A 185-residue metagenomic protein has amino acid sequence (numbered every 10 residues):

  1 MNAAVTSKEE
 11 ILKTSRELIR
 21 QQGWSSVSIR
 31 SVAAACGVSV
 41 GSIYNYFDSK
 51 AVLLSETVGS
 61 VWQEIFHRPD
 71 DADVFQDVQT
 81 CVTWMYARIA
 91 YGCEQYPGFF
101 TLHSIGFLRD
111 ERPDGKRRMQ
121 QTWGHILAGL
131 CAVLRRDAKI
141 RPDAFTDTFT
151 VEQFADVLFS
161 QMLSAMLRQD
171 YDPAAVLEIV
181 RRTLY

Functional and structural regions predicted by a protein language model:
M1-T6, D143-F145: N-terminal intrinsically disordered/low-complexity leader segments
A4, D147-A155, D172-V176: Short amphipathic alpha-helix in the helical subdomain of ABC transporter nucleotide-binding domains
A4, E10, T14, L18-V52 (+1 more regions): Helix-turn-helix
S28, F66, G98-H103, P142-T146: Short, hydrophobic secondary-structure boundary micro-motifs
E56, D70-Q95, V151-A155, L177: Hydrophobic alpha-helical connector segments
G59-F66: Short, basic, alpha-helical segments at the C-terminal edge of helix-turn-helix-like DNA-binding modules
Q79-I105, S164-Y171: Helical hydrophobic small-molecule/effector-binding pocket
E94-Q95, L102, R112-I140, F149-E152 (+1 more regions): Amphipathic alpha-helical packing segments from all-alpha helical-bundle domains
